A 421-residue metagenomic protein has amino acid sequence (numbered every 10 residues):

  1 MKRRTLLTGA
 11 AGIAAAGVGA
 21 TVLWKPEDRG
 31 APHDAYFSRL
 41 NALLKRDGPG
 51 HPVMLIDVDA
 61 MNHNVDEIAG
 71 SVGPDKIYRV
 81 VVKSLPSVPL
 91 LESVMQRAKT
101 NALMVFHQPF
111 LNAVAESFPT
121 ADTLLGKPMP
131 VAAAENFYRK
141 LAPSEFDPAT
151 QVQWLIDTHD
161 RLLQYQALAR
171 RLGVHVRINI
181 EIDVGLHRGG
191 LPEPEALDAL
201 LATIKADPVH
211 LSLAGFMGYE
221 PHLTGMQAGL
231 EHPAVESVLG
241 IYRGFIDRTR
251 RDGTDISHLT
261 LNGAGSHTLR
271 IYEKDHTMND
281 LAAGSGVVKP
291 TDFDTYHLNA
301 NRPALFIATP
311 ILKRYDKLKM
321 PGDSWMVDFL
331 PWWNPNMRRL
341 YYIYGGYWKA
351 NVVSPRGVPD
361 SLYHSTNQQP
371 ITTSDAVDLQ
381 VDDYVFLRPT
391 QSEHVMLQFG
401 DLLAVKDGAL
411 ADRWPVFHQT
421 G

Functional and structural regions predicted by a protein language model:
K2-R139, Q419-G421: A charged N-terminal "starter" segment
R3-A10, K317-G421: C-terminal accessory subdomain/extension
Y36, L186, M217, T224 (+4 more regions): Active-site pocket-lining/capping segments in soluble small-molecule metabolic enzymes
Y78-G225: Active-site-proximal beta-alpha core segment in soluble small-molecule metabolic enzymes
P130, T268, G286-V288, D316-K317 (+2 more regions): Short, glycine-/Ser/Thr-/acidic-enriched flexible segments
R177, D183-N299: Active-site loop/helix belt of alpha/beta enzymes
L269-Y342: Active-site loop ensemble at the mouth of alpha/beta enzyme cores that anchors a bound cofactor
